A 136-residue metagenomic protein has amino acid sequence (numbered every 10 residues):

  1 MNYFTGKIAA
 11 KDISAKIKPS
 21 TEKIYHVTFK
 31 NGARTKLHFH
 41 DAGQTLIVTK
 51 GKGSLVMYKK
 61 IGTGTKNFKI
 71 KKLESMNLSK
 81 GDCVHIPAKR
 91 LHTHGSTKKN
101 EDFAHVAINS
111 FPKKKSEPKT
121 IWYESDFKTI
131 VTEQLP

Functional and structural regions predicted by a protein language model:
M1-K23, K36, K66-S75, T120-P136: A short, N-terminal "cap"/entry segment at the start of jelly-roll beta-barrel domains of the cupin/DSBH fold
A10-D12, I24-T28, T45, S75 (+2 more regions): Conserved hydrophobic/aromatic beta-strand scaffold that supports enzyme active sites
K23-H40, T45, I61: Conserved short histidine dyad/triad with adjacent acidic residue
K30, M76-K98, S110: Conserved metal-binding segment of the jelly-roll/cupin
A33-K36, G51-M57: Short beta-strand segments in beta-sandwich/barrel cores
T45, K60-K89: Short acidic-glycine-tyrosine-enriched beta hairpin
T45, N100-T120: A short hydrophobic beta-strand segment most commonly corresponding to one strand of the jelly-roll/cupin
V56-K60, I108: Predominantly extracellular/luminal cell-surface or secreted proteins
